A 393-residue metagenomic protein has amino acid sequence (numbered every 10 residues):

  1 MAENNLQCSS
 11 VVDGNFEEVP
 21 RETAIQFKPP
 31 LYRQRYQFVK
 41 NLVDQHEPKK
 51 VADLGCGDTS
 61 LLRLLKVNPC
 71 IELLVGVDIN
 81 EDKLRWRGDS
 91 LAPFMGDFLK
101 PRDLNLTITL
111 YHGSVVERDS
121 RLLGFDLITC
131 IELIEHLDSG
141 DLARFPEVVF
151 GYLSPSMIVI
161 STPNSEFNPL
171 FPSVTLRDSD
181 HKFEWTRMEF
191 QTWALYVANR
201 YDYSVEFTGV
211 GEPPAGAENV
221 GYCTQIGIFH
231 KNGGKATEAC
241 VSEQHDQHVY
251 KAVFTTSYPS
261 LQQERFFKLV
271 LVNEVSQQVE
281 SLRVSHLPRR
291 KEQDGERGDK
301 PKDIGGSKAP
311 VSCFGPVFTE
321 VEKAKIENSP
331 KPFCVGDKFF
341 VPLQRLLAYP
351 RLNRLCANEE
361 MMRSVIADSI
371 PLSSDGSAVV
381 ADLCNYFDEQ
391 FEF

Functional and structural regions predicted by a protein language model:
A2-L31: Class I SAM-dependent transferase core
N4-N15, S60, I79-F125, T129 (+2 more regions): S-adenosyl-L-methionine-dependent methyltransferase catalytic module, highlighting the catalytic core
P30-K49, L64: Conserved alpha-helix/loop element of class I SAM-dependent methyltransferases that forms part of the SAM/SAH-binding
P48-G57: Conserved class I S-adenosyl-L-methionine
D58-C70: Conserved SAM-binding loop of SAM-dependent methyltransferases across substrates and taxa, primarily the Class I
L73-D78: Conserved SAM-binding motif I beta-strand of class I
F387-F393: Phospho-regulated, low-complexity intrinsically disordered regions of nuclear gene-regulatory and chromatin-associated
